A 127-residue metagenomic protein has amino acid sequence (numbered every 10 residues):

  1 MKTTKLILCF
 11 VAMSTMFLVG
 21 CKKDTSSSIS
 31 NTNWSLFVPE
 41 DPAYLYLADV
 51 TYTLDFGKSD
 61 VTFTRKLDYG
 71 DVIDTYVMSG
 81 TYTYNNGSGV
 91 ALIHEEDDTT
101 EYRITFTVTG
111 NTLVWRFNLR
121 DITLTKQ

Functional and structural regions predicted by a protein language model:
M1-L8: Bacterial N-terminal signal peptides that target proteins for export
T3, S14-E40: Bacterial Sec-dependent N-terminal signal peptides
S28-S35, S59-T62, N85-L92, T109-V114: Short, hydrophobic/aromatic-rich segments at coil-to-beta transitions
N33, T81, T123-T125: Residues located in well-ordered beta-strands
S35-D41, K58-D68, N118-R120: Generic short beta-strand segments
Y46-A91, D97-T99: N-terminal glycine/threonine-rich, aromatic-flanked beta-hairpin/loop signature
T53, S88-Q127: Beta-sheet ligand-binding and adhesion/scaffold domains
